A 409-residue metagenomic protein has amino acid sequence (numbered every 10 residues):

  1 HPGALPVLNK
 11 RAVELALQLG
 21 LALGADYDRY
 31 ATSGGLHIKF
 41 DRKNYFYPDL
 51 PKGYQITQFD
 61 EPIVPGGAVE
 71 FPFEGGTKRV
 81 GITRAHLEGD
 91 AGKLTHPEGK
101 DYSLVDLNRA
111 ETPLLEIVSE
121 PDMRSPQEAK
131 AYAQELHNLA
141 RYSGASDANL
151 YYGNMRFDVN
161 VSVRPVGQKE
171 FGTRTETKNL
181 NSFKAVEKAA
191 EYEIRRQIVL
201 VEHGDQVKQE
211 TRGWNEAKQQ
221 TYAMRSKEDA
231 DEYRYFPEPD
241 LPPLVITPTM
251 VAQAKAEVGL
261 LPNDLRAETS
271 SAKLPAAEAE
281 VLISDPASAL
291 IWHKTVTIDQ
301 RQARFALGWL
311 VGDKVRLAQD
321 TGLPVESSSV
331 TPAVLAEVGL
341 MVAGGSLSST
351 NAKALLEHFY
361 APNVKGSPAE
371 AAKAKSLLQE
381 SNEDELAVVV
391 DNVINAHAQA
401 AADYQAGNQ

Functional and structural regions predicted by a protein language model:
H1-L260, R266, S270, A276 (+2 more regions): Basic, nucleic-acid-interacting segments
R11-L15, E128-A131, A185-A189, L260 (+9 more regions): Generic recognition of stable, solvent-exposed alpha-helical segments in well-folded globular domains
R29-S33, H203-E210, E268-A272, E278-I283 (+5 more regions): Short coil/turn segments at secondary-structure boundaries
E98-S103, T321, A396-Q399: Short amphipathic beta-strand starts and helix->beta connectors
G153-P165, S270-H293, R301-T321, A333-L335 (+1 more regions): Core structural elements
R195, V311-Q319, L340, E357-A361 (+1 more regions): Amphipathic alpha-helical core segments of compact helical bundles
A256-K273, I283-S288, S329-V334, S346-L347 (+2 more regions): Short acidic alpha-helix initiation/capping motifs at coil-to-helix transition points, especially at protein N-termini
E326-A336, S346-Q409: Strongly charged, low-complexity linkers/loops
